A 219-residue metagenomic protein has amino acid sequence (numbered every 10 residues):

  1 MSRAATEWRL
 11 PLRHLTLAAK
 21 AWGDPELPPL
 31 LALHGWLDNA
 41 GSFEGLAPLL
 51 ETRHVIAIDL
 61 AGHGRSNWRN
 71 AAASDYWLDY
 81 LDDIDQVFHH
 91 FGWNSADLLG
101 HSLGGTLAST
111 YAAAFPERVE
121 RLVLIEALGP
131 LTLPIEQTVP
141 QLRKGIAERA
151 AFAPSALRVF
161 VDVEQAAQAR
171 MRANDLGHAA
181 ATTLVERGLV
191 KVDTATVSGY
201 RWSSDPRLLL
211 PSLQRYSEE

Functional and structural regions predicted by a protein language model:
M1-L30, E51-H54, W93-N94, G129: Alpha/beta-hydrolase fold catalytic core
R13-L15, I56-L103: Active-site loop/oxyanion-hole signature of alpha/beta-hydrolase fold enzymes
K20-W68: Conserved HGGG/HGGXW glycine-rich cap/lid loop of the alpha/beta-hydrolase fold
L107-Y111: Hydrolases whose catalytic domains are alpha/beta-hydrolase-1, hotdog thioesterase, or metallo-beta-lactamase-like
A113, E120-V163: Flexible "cap/lid" loop of the alpha/beta hydrolase fold
A150-A156, Q165-L176, R187-V190, P211-L213: Helix-loop "lid/cap" segments that line or gate small-molecule binding pockets
V192-E219: Conserved serine/cysteine hydrolase catalytic core
